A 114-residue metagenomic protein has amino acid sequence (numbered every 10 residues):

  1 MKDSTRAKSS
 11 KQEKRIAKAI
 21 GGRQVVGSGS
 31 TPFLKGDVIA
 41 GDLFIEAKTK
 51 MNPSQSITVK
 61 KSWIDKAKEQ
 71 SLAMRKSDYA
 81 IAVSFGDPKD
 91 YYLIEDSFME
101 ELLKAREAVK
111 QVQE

Functional and structural regions predicted by a protein language model:
M1-E114: Catalytic phosphate/metal-binding cores of nucleic-acid and nucleotide-processing enzymes, i.e., regions that mediate
